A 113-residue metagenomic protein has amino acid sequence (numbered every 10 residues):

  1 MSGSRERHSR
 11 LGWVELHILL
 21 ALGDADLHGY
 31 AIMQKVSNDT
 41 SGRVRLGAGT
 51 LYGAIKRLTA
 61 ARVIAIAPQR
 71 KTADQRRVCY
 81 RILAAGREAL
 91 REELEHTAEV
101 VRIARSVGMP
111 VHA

Functional and structural regions predicted by a protein language model:
M1-S2: Long, low-complexity, charged/polar intrinsically disordered regions in eukaryotic proteins
E6-T50: N-terminal helix-turn-helix DNA-binding core of bacterial DNA-binding proteins
L51-L58: Basic amphipathic alpha-helical segments that dock to polyanions
T59-R76, R81: Beta-hairpin "wing" of winged helix-turn-helix
I82-G86: Accessory beta->alpha helical hairpin/"wing" motif in late/C-terminal subdomains of nucleic-acid enzymes
R87-A113: Amphipathic alpha-helical dimerization/coiled-coil segments that flank or bridge DNA-binding/regulatory modules
